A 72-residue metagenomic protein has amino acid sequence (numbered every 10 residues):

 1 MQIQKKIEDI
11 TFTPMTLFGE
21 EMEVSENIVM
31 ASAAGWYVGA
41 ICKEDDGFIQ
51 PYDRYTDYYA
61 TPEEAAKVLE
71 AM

Functional and structural regions predicted by a protein language model:
M1-D46: Short N-terminal "domain-start" leader segments that mark the transition from disordered tails or signal peptides into
M1-I3, K67-M72: Short intrinsically disordered terminal tails
V24, F48-Q50, E70-A71: Generic alpha-helix signal with a bias toward terminal, lower-confidence helices and secondary-structure junctions
W36-A40, Y59-A66: A short, hydrophobic secondary-structure junction motif
D46-E64: A short, exposed loop/beta-hairpin motif centered on an aromatic-Gly-Thr core
